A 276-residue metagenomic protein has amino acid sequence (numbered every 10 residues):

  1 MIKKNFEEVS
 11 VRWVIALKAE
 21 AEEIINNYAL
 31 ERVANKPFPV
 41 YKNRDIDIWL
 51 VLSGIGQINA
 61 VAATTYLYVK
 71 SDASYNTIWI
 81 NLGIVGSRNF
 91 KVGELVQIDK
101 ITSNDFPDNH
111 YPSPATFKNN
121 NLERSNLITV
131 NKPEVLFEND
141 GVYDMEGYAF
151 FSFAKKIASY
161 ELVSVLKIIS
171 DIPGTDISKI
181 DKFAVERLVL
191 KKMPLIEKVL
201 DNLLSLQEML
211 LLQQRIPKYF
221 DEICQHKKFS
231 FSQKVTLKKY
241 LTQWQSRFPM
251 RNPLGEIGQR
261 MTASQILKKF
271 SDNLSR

Functional and structural regions predicted by a protein language model:
M1-V9, A73: Extreme N-terminus of proteins, especially the signal/transit-peptide cleavage junction and the first residues
V9-R32, D47-I48, E94-T102: Short, conserved "active-site rim" segments that organize catalytic pockets and cofactor/ligand binding
N35-R276: Glycine-rich phosphate- or other oxyanion-binding loops that anchor nucleotides, phosphorylated ligands
